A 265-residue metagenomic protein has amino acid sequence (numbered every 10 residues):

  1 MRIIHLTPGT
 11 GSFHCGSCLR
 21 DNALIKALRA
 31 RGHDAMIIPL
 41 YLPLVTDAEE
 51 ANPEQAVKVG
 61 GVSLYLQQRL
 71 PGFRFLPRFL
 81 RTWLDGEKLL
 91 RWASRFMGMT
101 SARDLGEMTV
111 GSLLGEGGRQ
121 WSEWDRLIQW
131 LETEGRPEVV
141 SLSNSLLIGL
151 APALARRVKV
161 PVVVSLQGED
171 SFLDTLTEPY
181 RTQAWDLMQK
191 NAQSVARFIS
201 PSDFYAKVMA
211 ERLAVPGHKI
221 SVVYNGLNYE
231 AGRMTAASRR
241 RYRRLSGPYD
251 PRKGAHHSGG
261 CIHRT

Functional and structural regions predicted by a protein language model:
P8-R20, V45, R119, K253: A short, glycine/small-residue-rich beta-strand->loop->alpha-helix junction that serves as a flexible
I37-Q129: A conserved catalytic-core segment of Leloir-type glycosyltransferases
G115-E116, I148-G149, S165-R181, S194: A short, histidine- and acid-enriched strand-loop-helix "catalytic/donor-clamping" loop that lines the nucleotide-sugar
I128-E132, Y180-F198: Membrane-proximal helix-turn-helix segments that form the acceptor-binding/catalytic region of lipid-linked
V139-S141, L154-F172, I199, S221: Active-site proximal beta-strand in glycosyltransferases
D174-L176, A210-E211, H218-K219, G226-R241: Acidic anion/phosphate-binding donor-loop and adjacent secondary structure in glycosyltransferase catalytic cores
F204, V223-G226: Carbohydrate-associated surface elements
A236-H263: Conserved donor-binding/catalytic core segment of Leloir-type glycosyltransferases
